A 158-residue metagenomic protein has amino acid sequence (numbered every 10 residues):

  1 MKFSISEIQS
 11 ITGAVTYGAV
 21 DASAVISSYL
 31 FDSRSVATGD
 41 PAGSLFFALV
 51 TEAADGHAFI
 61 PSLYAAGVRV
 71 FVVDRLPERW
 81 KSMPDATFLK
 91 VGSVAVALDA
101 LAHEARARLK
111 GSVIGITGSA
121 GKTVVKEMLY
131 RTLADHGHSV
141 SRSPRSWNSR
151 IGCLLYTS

Functional and structural regions predicted by a protein language model:
M1-A100, E104: N-terminal leader/targeting and accessory segments in enzymes
A97-S158: Phosphate-binding loop of NTP-binding sites
